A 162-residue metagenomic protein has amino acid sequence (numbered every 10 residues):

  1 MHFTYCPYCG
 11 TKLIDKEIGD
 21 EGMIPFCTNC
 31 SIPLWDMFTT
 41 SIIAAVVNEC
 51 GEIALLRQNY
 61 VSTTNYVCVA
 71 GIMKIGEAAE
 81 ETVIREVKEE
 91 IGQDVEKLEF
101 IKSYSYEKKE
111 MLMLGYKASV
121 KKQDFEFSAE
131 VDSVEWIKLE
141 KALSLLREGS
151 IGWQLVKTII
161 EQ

Functional and structural regions predicted by a protein language model:
M1-H2, I14, E107, F127-Q162: Nudix hydrolase/Nudix homology domain
F3, I24: Residues immediately within or flanking Cys/His clusters that coordinate Zn2+ in small zinc-binding modules
C6-I18: Short, intrinsically disordered, charge-biased short linear motifs at domain edges
T11, T28-A54, I72: Conserved N-terminal beta-strand and adjoining loop/helix that marks the start of the Nudix/MutT-like hydrolase domain
K16-E17, D94-K102: A short coil-to-beta-strand element that immediately follows conserved catalytic motifs
K16-E21, M37-T40: Short Cys/His-rich "knuckle" micro-motifs
V47-E89: Conserved Nudix-box catalytic region and its N-terminal flanking loop in Nudix hydrolases and closely related
K102-E126, E135, L139: Active-site-adjacent beta-strand/loop module that shapes the phosphate/pyrophosphate-binding cleft
